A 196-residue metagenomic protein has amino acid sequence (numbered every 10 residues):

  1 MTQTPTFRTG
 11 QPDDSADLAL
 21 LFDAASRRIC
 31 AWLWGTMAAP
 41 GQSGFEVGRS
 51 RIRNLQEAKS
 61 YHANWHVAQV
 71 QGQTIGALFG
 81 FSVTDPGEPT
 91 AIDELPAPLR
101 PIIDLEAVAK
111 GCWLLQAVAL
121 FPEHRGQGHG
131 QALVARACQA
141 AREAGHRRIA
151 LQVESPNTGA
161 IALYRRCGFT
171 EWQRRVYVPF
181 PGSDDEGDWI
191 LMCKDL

Functional and structural regions predicted by a protein language model:
T6-L21, R27-L33: A short beta-loop-alpha structural element at the N-terminal edge of CoA-dependent acyl/N-acetyltransferase catalytic
P40-W65, Q69-Q71: Active-site rim helix/loop that mediates acceptor-substrate recognition in acyltransferases
V67, Q73-S82, L114, A119: Conserved beta-strand in the GNAT
S82-A117: Conserved acyl-donor/pantetheine-binding loop and adjacent beta-alpha core of acyl/acetyltransferases and related
A97, C112, R147-A150, E154-I161 (+2 more regions): C-terminal "cap" of GNAT-fold acetyltransferases
P98, V118-R125, E154: A short, internal acetyl-CoA/4′-phosphopantetheine-binding micro-motif in the GNAT/acyltransferase core
H124, G128-R136: Conserved acetyl-CoA pyrophosphate-binding loop and the N-cap/start of the following alpha-helix in GNAT-like
